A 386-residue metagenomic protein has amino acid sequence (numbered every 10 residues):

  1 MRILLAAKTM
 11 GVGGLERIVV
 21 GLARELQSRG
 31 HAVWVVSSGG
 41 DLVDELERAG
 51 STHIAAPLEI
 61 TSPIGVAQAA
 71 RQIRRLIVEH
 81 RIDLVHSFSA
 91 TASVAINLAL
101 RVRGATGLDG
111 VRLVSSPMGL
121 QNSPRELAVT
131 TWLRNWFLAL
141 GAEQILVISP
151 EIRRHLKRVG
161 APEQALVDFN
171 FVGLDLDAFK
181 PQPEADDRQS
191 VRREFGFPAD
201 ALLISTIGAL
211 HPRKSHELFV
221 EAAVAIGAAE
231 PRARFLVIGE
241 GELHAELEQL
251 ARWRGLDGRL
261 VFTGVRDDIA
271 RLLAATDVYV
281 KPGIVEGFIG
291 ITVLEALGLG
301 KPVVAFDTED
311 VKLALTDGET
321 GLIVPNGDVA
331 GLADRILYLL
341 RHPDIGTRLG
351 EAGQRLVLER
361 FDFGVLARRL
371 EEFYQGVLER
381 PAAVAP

Functional and structural regions predicted by a protein language model:
M1-P386: Membrane-interface segments of envelope glycosyltransferases acting on lipid-linked substrates or membrane lipids
